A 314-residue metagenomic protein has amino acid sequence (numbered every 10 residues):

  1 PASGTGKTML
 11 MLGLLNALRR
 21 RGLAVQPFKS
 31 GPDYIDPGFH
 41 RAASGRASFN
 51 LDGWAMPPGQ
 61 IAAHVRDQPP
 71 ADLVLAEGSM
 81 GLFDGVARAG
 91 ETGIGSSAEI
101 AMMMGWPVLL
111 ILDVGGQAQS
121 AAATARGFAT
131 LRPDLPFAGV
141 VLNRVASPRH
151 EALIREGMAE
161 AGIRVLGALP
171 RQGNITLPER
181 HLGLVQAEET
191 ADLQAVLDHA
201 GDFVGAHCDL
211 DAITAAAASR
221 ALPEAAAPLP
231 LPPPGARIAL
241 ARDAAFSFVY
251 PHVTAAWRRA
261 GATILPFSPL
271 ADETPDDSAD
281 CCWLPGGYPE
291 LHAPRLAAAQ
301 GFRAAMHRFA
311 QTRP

Functional and structural regions predicted by a protein language model:
P1-T5, M9-M104, V108, L112-L135 (+2 more regions): ATP-dependent carboxylate-amine ligase catalytic core
L14, L18-R19, M158, W257-G261: Hydrophobic alpha-helical packing residues
K29-S30, V165-G173, T263-A271: Beta-strand->loop->alpha-helix junctions that form or flank phosphate-binding loops in nucleotide-handling enzymes
W106, I163, Q311-P314: A short helix->loop->beta-strand "cap" motif at the edges of active sites that frequently abuts
D113-V114, N143-A146, A241-A244: Structural motif
A118-P230: Internal gly/pro-rich beta-alpha loop/helix module that stabilizes soluble enzyme cofactors or their anionic handles
A187-E189, H199-T274, C281: Membrane-embedded hairpin module used as a gating/binding unit in multi-pass transport and secretion proteins
A255-P314: Flexible gly/pro-rich beta->alpha loop and the following alpha-helix that scaffold active-site loops
